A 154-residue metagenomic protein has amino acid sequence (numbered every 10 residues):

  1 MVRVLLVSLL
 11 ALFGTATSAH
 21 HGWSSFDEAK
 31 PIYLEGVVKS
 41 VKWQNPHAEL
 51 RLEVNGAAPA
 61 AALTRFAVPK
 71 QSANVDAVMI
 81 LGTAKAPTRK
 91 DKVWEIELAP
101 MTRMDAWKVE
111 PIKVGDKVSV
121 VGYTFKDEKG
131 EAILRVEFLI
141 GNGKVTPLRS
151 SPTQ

Functional and structural regions predicted by a protein language model:
G14-A16: N-terminal signal peptide c-region/cleavage motif recognized by signal peptidases
A19-D27: Cleaved targeting-peptide boundary
P31-Q44, A67-S72: Structural detector for short beta-strands of small beta-barrel domains
Q44-A57: Short aromatic-glycine-enriched beta-strand elements
N55-K90: Mixed-charge, low-complexity intrinsically disordered segments
V78-L81, R89-K108: Beta-strand/loop nucleic-acid-binding surfaces
M104-V120: Short nucleic-acid-contacting surface segments enriched for D/E, G, S/T with interspersed K/R
F125-T153: OB-fold/S1-family single-stranded nucleic acid-binding modules
